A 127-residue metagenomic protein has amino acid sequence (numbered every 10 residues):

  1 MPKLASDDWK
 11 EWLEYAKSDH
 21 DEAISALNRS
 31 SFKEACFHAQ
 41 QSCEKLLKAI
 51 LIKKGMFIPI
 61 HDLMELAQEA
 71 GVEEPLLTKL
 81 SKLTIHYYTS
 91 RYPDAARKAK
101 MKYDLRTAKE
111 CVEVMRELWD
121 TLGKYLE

Functional and structural regions predicted by a protein language model:
M1-E127: Terminal alpha-helical segments
